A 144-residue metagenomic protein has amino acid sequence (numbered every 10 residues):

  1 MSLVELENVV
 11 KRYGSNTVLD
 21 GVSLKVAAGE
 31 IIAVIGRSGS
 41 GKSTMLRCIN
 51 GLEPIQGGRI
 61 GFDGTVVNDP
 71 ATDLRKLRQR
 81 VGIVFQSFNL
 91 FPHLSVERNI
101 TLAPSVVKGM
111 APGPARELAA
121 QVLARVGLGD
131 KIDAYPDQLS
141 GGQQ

Functional and structural regions predicted by a protein language model:
M1-Q144: ABC family nucleotide-binding domain
